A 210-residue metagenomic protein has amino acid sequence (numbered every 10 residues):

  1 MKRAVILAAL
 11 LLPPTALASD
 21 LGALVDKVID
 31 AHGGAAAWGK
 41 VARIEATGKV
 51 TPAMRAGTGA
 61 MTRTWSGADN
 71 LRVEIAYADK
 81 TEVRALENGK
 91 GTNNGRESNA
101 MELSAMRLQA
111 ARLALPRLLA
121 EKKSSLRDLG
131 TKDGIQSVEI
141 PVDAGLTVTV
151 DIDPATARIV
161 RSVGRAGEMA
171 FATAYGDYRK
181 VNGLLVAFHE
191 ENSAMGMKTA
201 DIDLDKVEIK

Functional and structural regions predicted by a protein language model:
A4-P13: Sec-dependent N-terminal signal peptides
P14-A18: Sec/Tat signal peptide C-region and signal peptidase I cleavage site
S19-L24, I29-D30, A37, A85-T149 (+2 more regions): Flexible, processing/modification-adjacent segments and terminal tails in exported/periplasmic/extracellular proteins
G22-G95, S125-D128: N-terminal mature ectodomain segment of secretory-pathway/periplasmic proteins
A53-T58, D79-R84, S98-M101, G145-V150 (+2 more regions): Short, surface-exposed beta-strand/loop "edge" segments at domain boundaries and coil↔beta transitions
G67-V73, T92-G95, R112, V160 (+2 more regions): Short, surface-exposed linear segments at secondary-structure transitions and domain or protein termini
D133-K210: Gly/Pro-enriched, hydrophobic low-complexity segments that function as extracytoplasmic propeptides/linkers
